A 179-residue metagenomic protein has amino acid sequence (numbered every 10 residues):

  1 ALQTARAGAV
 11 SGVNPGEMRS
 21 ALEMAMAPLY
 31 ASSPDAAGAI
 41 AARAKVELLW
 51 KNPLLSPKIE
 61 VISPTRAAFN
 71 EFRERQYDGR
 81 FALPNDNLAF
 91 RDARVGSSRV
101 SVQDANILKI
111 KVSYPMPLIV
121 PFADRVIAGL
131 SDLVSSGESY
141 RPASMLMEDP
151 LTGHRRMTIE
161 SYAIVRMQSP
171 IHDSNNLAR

Functional and structural regions predicted by a protein language model:
A1-V10: Aliphatic-rich helix starts adjacent to a transmembrane/signal segment
A9-R179: Short, conserved structural patches
